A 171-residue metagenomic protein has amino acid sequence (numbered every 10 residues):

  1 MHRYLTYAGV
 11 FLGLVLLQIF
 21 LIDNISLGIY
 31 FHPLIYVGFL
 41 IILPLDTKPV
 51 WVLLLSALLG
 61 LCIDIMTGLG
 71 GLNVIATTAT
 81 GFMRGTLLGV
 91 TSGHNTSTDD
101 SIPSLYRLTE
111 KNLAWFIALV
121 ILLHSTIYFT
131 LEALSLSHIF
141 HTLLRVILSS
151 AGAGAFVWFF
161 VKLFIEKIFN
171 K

Functional and structural regions predicted by a protein language model:
M1-K171: Terminal, non-globular segments
